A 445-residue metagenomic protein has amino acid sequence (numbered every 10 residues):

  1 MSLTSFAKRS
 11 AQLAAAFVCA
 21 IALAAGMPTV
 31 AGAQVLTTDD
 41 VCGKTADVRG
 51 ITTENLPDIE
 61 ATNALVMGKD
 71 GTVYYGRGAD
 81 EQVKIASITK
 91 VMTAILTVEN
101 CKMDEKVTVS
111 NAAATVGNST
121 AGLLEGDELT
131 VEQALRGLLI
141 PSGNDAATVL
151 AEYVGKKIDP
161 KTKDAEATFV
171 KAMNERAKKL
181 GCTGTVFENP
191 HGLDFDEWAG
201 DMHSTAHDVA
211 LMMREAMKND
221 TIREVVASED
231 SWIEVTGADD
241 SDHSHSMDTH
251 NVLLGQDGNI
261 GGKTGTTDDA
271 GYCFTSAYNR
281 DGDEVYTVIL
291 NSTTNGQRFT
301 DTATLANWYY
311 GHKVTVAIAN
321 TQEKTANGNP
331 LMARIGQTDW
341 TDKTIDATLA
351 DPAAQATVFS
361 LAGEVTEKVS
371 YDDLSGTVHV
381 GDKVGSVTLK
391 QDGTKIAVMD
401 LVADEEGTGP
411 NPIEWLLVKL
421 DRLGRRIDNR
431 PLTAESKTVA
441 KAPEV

Functional and structural regions predicted by a protein language model:
L3-F17: Bacterial N-terminal signal peptides that target proteins for export
A16, A20, D164-A165: Charge-rich, acidic-biased intrinsically disordered regions
V18-I21, G50-T52: A generic local structural motif
I21, D145, H312-V316: Short secondary-structure junctions and interdomain/linker hinges
I21-G32: C-terminal segment of classical bacterial N-terminal signal peptides
A24, N55-P57, Y278, T377-V378: Sterically constrained small-residue positions within well-ordered secondary structures of folded domains
A31-D208, M213-D220: Active-site-adjacent loops and short helices of periplasmic peptidoglycan-processing enzymes
G200-V445: Domain-terminus/edge residues, biased toward the C-terminal soluble/receptor-binding domains of extracytoplasmic
